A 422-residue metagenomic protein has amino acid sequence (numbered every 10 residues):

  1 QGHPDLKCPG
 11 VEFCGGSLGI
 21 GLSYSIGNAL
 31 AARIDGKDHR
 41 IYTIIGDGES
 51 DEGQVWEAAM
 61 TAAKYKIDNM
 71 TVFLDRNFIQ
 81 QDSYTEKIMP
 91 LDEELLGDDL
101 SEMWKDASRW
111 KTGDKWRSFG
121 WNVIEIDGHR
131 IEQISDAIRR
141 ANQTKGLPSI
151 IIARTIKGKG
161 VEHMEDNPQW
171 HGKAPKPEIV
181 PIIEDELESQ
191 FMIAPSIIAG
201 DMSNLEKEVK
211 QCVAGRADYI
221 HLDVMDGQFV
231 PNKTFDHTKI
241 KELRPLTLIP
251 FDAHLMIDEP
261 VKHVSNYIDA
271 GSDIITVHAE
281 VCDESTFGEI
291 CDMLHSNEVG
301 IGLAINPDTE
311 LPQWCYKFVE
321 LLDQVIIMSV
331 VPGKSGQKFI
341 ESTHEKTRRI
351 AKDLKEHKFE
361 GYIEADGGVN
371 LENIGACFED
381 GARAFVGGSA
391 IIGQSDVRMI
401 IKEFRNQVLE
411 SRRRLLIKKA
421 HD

Functional and structural regions predicted by a protein language model:
Q1-Y65: Cofactor-binding active-site loop characterized by glycine-rich and histidine/acidic residues
G36-H39, E86-A137: Conserved thiamine diphosphate
I131-Q190: Glycine/aspartate-rich loop-and-adjacent alpha/beta segment that forms the canonical ThDP
F191-S196, I220-L222, F251-L255, D273-V277 (+4 more regions): Hydrophobic faces of well-ordered beta-strands that scaffold small-molecule active sites in alpha/beta enzyme cores
N204, K262-H263, S272-E360, L415: Conserved anion-binding
V209, E259-D269, D308-L322, G367-F385: Catalytic cores of alpha/beta
I220-H237, V277-V281, V330-K338, S389 (+1 more regions): Glycine-rich, proline-tolerant flexible connector loops at the mouths of alpha/beta enzymes
L294, F378, I392-H421: C-terminal helical cap(s) of enzyme catalytic domains, especially alpha/beta-barrels
